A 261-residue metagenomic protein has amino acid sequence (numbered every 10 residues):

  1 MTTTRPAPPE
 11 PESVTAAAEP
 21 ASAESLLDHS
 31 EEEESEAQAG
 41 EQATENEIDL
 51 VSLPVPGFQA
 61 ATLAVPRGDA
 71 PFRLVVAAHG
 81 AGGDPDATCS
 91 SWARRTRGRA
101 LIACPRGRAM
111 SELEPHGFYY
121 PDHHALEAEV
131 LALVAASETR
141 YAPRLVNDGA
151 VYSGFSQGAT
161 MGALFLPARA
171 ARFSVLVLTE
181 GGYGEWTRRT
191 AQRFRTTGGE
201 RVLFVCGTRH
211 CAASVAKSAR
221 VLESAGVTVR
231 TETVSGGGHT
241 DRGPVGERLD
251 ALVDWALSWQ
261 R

Functional and structural regions predicted by a protein language model:
M1-L74, A100, R220-V221: A domain-start/cap signature at the N-terminus of enzymes
G40-A43, V51-P66, F72-L145: Serine-hydrolase catalytic machinery in alpha/beta-hydrolase-like enzymes
P143-F155: Alpha/beta-hydrolase fold nucleophile elbow
F155-M161: Active-site loop->helix "elbow" adjoining a glycine-rich segment at hydrolase catalytic centers
L164-A168: Active-site signature of alpha/beta-hydrolase-fold catalytic machinery across serine- and Asp/Cys-nucleophile hydrolases
A171-G184: A conserved short beta-strand
G181-S258: The feature captures the conserved acid-bearing segment of alpha/beta-hydrolase catalytic domains
